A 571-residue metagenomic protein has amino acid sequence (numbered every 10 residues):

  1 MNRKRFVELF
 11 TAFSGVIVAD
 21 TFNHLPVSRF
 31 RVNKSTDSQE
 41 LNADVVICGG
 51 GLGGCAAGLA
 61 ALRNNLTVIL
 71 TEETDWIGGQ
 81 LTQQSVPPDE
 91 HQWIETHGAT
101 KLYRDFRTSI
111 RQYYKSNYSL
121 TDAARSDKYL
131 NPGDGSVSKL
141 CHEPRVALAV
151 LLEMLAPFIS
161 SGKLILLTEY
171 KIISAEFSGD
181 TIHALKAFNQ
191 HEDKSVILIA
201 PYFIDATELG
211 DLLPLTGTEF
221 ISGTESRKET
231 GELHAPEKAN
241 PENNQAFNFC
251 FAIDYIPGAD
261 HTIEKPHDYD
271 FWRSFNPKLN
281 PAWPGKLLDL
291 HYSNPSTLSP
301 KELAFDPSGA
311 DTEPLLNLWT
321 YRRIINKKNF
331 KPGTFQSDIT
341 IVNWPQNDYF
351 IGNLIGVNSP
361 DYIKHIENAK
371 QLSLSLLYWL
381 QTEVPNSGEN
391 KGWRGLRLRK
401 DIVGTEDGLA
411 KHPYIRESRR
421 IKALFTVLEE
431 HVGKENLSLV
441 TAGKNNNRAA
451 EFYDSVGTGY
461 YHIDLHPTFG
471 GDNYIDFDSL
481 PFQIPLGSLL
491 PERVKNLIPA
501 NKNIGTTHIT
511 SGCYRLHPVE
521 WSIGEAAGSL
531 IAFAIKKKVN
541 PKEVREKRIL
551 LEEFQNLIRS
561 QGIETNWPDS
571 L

Functional and structural regions predicted by a protein language model:
R5-P26: N-terminal export signals
S28-N42: A short, basic/flexible loop-to-alpha-helix module at the beginning of a structural domain
Q39-G51: Beta1/beta-strand and adjacent pyrophosphate-binding region of the FAD-binding site in flavoprotein oxidoreductases
G54: N-terminal Rossmann-fold NAD(P) dinucleotide-binding loop
A61: Aromatic pocket-lining residues of Rossmann-like dinucleotide-binding sites
L66-T67, E72-Y170, S174, Q245-F251: Conserved N-terminal/central alpha/beta ligand/cofactor-binding core
Q80, T168-E169, A184, H191-Y202 (+1 more regions): Flavin (FAD/FMN)-binding glycine-rich loop and adjacent Rossmann-like elements that form
